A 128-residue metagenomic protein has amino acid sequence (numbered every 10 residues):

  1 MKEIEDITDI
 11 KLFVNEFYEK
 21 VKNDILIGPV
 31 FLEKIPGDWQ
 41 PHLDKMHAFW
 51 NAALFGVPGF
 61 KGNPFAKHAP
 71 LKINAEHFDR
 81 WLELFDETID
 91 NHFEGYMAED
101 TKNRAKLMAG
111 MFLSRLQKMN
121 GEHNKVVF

Functional and structural regions predicted by a protein language model:
M1-F128: Core of compact, soluble alpha-helical bundle domains
